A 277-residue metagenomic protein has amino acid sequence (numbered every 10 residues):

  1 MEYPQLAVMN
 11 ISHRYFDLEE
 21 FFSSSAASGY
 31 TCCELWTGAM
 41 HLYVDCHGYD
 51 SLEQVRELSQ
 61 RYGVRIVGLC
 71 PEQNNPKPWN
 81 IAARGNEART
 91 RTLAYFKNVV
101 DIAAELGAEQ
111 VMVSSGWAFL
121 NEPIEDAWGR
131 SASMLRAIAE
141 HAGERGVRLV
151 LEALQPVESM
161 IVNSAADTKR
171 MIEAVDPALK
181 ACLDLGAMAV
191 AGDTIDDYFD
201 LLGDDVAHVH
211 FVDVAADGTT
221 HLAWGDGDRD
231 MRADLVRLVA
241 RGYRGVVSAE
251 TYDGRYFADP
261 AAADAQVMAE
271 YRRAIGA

Functional and structural regions predicted by a protein language model:
M1-A7, S12-G29, R56, Q60 (+3 more regions): Histidine-acidic metal/acid-base catalytic patches
M1-M9, G68-I81, S115-F119: N-terminal small/glycine-rich loop or linker at the start of catalytic domains across soluble metabolic enzymes
S12-R14, T37-A39, E72-N75, W117-F119 (+4 more regions): Active-site-proximal loop/turn and secondary-structure-junction residues that shape catalytic pockets, frequently
E20, Q60-R61, P78-K180, E270: Active-site acidic/histidine proton-transfer and metal-coordination neighborhood in alpha/beta enzyme cores
T31-C32, R65, E109, R148 (+1 more regions): Residue-level detector of anion-binding/catalytic polar loops
E34, G68-C70, M112, V150 (+3 more regions): Conserved beta-strand positions in the central sheet of alpha/beta enzyme cores
W36-S59, S115-E122, T219: Glycine-rich, proline-tolerant flexible connector loops at the mouths of alpha/beta enzymes
S59-L69: Glycine-rich, aromatic-flanked loop segments that form ligand/cofactor-binding clefts across common enzyme folds
